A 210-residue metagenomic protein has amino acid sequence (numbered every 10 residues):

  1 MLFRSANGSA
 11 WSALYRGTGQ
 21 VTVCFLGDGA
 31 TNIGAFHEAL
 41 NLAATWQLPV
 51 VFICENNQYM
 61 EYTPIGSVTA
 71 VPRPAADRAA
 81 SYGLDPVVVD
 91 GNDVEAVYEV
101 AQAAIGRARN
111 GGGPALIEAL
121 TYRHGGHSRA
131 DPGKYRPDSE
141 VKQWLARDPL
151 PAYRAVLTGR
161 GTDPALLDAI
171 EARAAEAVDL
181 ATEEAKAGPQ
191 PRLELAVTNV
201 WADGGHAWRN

Functional and structural regions predicted by a protein language model:
F3-A187: Glycine-rich ThDP/TPP pyrophosphate-binding loop and its adjacent helix/strand module within ThDP-dependent enzymes
L180, A187-N210: C-terminal intrinsically disordered, low-complexity extensions immediately downstream of enzyme catalytic cores
